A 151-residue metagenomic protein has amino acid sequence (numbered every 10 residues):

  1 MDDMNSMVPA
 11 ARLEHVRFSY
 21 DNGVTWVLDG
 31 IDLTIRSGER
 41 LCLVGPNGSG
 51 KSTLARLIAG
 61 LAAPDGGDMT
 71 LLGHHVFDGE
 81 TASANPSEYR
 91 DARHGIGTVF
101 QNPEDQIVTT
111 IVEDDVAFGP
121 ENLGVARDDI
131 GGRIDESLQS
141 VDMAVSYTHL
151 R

Functional and structural regions predicted by a protein language model:
D2-A10, F18-G30, C42, E80-T81 (+2 more regions): A short, flexible loop at the N-terminus of ABC-type nucleotide-binding domains that lies
D21-N22, E80, A117-D128, S140-V141: ABC-type ATPase nucleotide-binding domains, specifically the catalytic core motifs of the NBD
V44-P46: The feature captures the beta-strand-to-loop junction immediately N-terminal to the Walker
A59: Helix-to-loop junction immediately C-terminal to a conserved catalytic motif
G67-E80, A92: Conserved ABC transporter NBD signature motif
E104, T110-E121, G131, D135: Short helical segment in ABC ATPase nucleotide-binding domains corresponding to the A-loop/adjacent helical element
T148-H149: Conserved small/polar residues in nucleotide/adenosyl-binding loops
